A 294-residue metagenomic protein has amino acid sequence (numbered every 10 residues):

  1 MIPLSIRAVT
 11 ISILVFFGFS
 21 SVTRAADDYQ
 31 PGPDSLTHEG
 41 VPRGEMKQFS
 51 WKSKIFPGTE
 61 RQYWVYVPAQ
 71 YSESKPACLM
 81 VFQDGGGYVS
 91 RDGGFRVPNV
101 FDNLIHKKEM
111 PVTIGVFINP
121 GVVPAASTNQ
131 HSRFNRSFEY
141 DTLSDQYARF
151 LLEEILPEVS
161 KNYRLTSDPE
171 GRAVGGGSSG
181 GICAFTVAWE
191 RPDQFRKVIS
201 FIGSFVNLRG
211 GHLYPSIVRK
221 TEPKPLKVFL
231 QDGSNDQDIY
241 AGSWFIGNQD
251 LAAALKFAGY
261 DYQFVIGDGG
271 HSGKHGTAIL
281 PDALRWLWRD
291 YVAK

Functional and structural regions predicted by a protein language model:
M1-I6: N-terminal secretory signal peptides that target proteins for export/translocation
A8-S20: Bacterial N-terminal signal peptides
S21-A25: Sec/Tat signal peptide C-region and signal peptidase I cleavage site
A26-K294: Non-catalytic cap/lid and distal C-terminal segments of serine-dependent acyl enzymes
